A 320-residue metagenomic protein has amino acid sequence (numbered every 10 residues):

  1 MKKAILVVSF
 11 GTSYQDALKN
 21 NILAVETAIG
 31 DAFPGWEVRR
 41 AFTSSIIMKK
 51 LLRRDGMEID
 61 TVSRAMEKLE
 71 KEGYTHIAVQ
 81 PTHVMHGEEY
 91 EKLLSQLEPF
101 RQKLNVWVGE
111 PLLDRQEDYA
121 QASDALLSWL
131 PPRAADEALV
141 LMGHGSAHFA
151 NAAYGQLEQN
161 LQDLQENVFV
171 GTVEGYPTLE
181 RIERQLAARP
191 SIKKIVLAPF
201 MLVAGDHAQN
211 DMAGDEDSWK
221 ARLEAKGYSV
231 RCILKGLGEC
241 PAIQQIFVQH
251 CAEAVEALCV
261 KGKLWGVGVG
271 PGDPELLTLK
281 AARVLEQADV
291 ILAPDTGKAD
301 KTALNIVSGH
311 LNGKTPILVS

Functional and structural regions predicted by a protein language model:
M1-C259: Active-site-proximal alpha-helix that buttresses catalytic centers in soluble enzyme cores
K71-T75, K261-P274, L279-S320: Class I S-adenosyl-L-methionine
